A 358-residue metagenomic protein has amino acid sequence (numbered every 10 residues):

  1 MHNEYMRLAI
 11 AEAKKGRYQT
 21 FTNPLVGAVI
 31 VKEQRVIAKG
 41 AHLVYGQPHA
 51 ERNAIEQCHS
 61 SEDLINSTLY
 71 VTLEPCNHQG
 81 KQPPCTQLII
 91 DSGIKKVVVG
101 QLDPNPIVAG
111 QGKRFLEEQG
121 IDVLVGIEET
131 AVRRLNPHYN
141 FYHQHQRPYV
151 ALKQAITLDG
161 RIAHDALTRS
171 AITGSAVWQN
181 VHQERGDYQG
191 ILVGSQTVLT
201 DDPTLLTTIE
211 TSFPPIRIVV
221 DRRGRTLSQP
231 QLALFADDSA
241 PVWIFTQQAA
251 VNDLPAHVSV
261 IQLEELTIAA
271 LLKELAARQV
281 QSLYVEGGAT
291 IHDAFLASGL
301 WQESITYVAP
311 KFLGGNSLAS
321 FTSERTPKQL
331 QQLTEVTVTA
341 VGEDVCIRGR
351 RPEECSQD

Functional and structural regions predicted by a protein language model:
M1, Y5, G46-Q47, P104 (+7 more regions): Catalytic cores of large soluble enzymes that bind and process phosphate-bearing ligands
H2-N23, H59, D63, Y149-D358: Enzymes that bind and transform nitrogen-containing heteroaromatic metabolites
Q19-T20, K113, E128-A155: Proteins enriched for Cys/Gly/acidic motifs involved in redox and nucleic-acid/cofactor modification
T20-Q34: N-terminal glycine-rich anion-binding loops that anchor highly charged ligand groups
I30-A131, I216, L296: Zn2+-dependent cytidine deaminase-like catalytic core
S67-N77, H145-I156: N-terminal pre-triad scaffold of radical SAM enzymes
Q82, A109-G112, N136-P137, A163-L167 (+1 more regions): Short acidic, glycine/serine/threonine-rich loops at helix termini
V108-A109, L135-N136, A294, G314: Short Asp/Glu-rich motifs
